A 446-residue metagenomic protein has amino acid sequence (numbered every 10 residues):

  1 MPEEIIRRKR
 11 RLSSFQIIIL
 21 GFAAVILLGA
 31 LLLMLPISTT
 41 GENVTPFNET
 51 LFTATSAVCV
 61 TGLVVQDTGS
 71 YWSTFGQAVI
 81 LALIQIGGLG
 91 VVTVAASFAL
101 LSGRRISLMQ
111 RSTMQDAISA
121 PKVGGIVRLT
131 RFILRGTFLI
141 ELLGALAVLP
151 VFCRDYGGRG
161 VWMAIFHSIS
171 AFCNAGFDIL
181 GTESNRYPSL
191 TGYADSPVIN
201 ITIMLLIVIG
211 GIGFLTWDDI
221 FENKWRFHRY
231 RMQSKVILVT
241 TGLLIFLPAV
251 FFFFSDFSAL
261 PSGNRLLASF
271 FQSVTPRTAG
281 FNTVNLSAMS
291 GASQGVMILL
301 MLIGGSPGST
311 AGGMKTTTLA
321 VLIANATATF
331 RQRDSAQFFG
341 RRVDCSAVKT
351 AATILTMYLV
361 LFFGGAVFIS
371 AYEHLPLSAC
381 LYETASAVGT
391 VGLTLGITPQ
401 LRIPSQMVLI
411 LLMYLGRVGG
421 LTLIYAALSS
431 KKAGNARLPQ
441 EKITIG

Functional and structural regions predicted by a protein language model:
M1-G446: Membrane-proximal intracellular helices of multi-pass ion channels
